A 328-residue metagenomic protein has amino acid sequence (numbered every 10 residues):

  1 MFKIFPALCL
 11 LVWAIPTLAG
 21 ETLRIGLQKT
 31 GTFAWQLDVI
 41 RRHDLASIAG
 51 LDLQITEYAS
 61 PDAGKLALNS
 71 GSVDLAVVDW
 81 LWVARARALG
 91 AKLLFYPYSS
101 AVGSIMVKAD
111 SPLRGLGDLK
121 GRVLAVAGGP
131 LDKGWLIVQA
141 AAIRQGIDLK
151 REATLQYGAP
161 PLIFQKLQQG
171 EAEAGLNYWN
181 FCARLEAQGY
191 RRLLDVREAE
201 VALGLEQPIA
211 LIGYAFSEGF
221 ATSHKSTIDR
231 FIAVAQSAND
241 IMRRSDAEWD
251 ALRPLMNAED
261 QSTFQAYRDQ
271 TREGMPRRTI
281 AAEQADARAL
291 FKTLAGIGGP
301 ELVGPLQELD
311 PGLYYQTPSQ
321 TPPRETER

Functional and structural regions predicted by a protein language model:
M1-F5: Bacterial N-terminal signal peptides that target proteins for export
A14-P16: N-terminal signal peptide c-region/cleavage motif recognized by signal peptidases
E21-D148, T154-Y157, K166, E173-W179 (+1 more regions): Short, glycine-/small- and polar/acidic-enriched structural segments that line small-molecule recognition paths
D44-I48, E198-Q207, E273-A282: Short, solvent-exposed loop/beta-turn-alpha elements that line the ligand-binding surface or hinge of extracytoplasmic
W80-L81, P161-R253: Pocket-lining segment of extracytoplasmic ligand-binding domains
A221-P300: Secondary-structure end/capping motifs
R288-R328: Conserved C-terminal helix/tail region of periplasmic/extracytoplasmic solute-binding proteins
